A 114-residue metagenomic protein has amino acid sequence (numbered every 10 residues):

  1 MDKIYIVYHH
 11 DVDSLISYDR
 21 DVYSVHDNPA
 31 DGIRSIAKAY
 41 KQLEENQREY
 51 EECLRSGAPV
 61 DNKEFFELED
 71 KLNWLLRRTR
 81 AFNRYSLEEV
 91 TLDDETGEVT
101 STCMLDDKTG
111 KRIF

Functional and structural regions predicted by a protein language model:
M1-V22: Short aromatic-glycine-(Arg/Gly/Cys) micro-motifs in beta-strand/loop hairpins
Y5-V7, R34-A37, F114: Residues marking helix boundaries in flexible regions
Y8-D11, D27, E88-D94: Residue-level signal for short segments within beta-strands and strand-turn junctions of well-structured beta-sheet
D11-D13, P29, Y50: Intrinsic structural disorder/low-complexity segments
S14, D31, D94-G97: Generic "edge-of-domain/loop-turn" microfeature
S17-R34: A short, exposed loop/beta-hairpin motif centered on an aromatic-Gly-Thr core
R20, K38-F114: Short, mixed-charge low-complexity intrinsically disordered segments
